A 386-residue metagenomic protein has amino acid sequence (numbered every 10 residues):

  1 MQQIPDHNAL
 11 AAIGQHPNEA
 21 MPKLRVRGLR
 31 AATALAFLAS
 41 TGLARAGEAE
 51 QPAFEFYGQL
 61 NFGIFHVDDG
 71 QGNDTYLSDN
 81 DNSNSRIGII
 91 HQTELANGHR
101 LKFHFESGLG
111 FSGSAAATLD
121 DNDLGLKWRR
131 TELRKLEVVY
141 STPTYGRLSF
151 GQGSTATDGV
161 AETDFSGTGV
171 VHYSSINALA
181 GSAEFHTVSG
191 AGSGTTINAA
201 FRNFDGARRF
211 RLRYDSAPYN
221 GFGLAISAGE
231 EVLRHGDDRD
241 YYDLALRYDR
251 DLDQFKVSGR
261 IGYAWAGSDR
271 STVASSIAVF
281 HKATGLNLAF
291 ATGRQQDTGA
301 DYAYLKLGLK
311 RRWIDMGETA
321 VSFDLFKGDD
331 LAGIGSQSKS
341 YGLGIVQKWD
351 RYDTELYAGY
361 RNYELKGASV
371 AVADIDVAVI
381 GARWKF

Functional and structural regions predicted by a protein language model:
Q2-P5, A9-G14, L244, D374-F386: Outer-membrane beta-barrel "beta-signal"
R45-F54, E94-L101, T144-Y145, N220-G221 (+4 more regions): Short loop/turn motifs that connect adjacent beta-strands in outer-membrane beta-barrel proteins
E48-H66, Y76-E231, D238-D240, Y248: Outer membrane beta-barrel
F54-F62, L101-F105, L148, F222-I226 (+9 more regions): Transmembrane beta-strands of outer-membrane beta-barrel proteins
F62-D68, S107-F111, S154-A156, A228-V232 (+8 more regions): Transmembrane beta-strands of outer-membrane beta-barrel pores
T75-S85, T131-R134, G206-F210, D238-Y242 (+4 more regions): Residues that define the transmembrane beta-barrel architecture of outer-membrane proteins
G88-I90, E137-Y140, R213-D215, A245-R247 (+5 more regions): Outer-membrane beta-barrel architecture
Y241-L343, K348: Detector for outer-membrane/organellar transmembrane beta-barrel domains, recognizing the amphipathic beta-strand
